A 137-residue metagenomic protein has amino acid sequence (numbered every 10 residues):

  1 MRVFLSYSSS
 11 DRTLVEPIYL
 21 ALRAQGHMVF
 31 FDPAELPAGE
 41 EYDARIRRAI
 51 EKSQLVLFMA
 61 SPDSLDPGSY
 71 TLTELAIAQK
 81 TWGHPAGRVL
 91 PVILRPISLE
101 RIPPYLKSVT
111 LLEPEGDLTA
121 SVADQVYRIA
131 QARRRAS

Functional and structural regions predicted by a protein language model:
M1-M59, Q79-R88, R95-I97, D117-S137: Conserved N-terminal substructure of TIR/SEFIR domains
M1-V3, K107-T110: Short amphipathic alpha-helical segments
E16-Y19, S69-L72, P103-Y105: Short amphipathic alpha-helical segments
P37, D66, L112: Nucleotide phosphate-binding site architecture
P62-H84: Conserved TIR/SEFIR loop-to-helix hotspot centered on a Trp-containing motif with a nearby acidic residue
V89-P91, L111: Conserved beta-strand scaffold positions in the cores of enzyme catalytic domains, especially in NTP/NDP-utilizing
I97-S108: Glycine-rich, charge-decorated loop segments at or immediately adjacent to ligand/cofactor-binding or catalytic sites
L111-D117: Short acidic-hydrophobic, aromatic-tinged amphipathic segments that line or gate anion-handling sites
